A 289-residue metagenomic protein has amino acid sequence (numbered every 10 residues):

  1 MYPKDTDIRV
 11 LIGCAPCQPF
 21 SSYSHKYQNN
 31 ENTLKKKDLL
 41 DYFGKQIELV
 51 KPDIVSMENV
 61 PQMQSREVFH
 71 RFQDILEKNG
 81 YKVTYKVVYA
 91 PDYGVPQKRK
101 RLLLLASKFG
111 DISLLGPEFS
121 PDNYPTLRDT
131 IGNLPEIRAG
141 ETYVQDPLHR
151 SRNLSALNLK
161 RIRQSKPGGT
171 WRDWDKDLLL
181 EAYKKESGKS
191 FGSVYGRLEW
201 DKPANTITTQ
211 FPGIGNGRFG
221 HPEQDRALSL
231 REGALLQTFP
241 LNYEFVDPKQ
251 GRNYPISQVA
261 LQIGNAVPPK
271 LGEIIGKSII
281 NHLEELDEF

Functional and structural regions predicted by a protein language model:
M1-I8, Q18-V194: Class I S-adenosyl-L-methionine
L11-I12: Hydrophobic beta-strand segment of the Class I
N153-F289: C-terminal target-recognition/interaction regions appended to catalytic cores
